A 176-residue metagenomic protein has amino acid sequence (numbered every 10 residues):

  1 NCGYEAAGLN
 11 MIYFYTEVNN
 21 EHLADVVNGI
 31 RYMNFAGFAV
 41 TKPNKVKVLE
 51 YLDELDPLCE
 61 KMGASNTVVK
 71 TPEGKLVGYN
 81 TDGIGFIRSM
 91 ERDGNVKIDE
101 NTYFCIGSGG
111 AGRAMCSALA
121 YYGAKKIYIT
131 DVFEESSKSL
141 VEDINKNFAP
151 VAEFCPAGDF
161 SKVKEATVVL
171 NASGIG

Functional and structural regions predicted by a protein language model:
N1-G94: Phosphate/diphosphate ligand-binding glycine-rich loop within oxidoreductases
L9, P72, F148-F154: A short helix-to-beta-strand connector/capping loop
F14, F104, I127-Y128, E153: A structural signal for isolated positions on well-ordered beta-strands in alpha/beta enzyme cores
A36, K125, T167-V168: Conserved acidic residues
F38, Y103, V169-L170: Receiver (REC) domain switch-region micro-motif
G78-G83, M90, G94-A124, D131-E134: Glycine-rich adenosine-cofactor-binding loop
A124-N147: NAD(P)-binding Rossmann-fold cofactor-contacting core
A149-G176: Rossmann-like adenosine-cofactor binding region
